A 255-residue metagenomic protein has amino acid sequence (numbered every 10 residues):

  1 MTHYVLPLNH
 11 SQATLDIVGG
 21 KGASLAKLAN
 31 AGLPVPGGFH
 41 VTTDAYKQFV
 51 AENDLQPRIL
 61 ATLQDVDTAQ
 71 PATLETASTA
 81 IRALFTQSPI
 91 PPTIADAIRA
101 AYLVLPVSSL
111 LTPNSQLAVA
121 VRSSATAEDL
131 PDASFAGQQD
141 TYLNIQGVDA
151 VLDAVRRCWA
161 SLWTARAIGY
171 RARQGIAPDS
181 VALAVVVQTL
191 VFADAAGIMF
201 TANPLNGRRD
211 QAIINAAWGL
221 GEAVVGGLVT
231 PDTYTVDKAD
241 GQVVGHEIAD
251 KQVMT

Functional and structural regions predicted by a protein language model:
M1-V186, A195: N-terminal beta-alpha lobe that positions the nucleotide/phosphoryl donor in ATP/NTP-coupled carboxylate activation
V35, V41, T201, Q211-N215: Short hydrophobic-aromatic micro-motifs
A125, T189-V191, W218: Short, flexible loop/turn elements at secondary-structure junctions
Y142-Q146, F200-A202, T235-V236: Short beta-strand-to-turn element immediately C-terminal to the catalytic PLP-Schiff-base lysine in fold type I
T189, A193-F200: Phosphate/diphosphate-binding loops
N203-P204, V224: Short, acidic, Ser/Thr-enriched surface-loop or helix-capping motifs
Q211-T255: Conserved catalytic alpha/beta cores of large enzymes that bind or transform nucleotide phosphates and polynucleotides
